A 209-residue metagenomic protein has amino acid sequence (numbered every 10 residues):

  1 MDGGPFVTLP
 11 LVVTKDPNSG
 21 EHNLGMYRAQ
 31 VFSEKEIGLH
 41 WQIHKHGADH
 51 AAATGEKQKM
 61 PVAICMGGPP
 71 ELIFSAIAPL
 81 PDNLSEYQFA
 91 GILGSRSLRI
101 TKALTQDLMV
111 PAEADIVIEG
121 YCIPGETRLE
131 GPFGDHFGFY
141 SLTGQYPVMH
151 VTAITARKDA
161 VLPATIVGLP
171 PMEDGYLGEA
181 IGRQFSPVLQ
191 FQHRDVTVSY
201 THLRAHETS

Functional and structural regions predicted by a protein language model:
M1-M149, A153-I154, V161-I166, G175-V198: Conserved mixed alpha/beta core segments that line enzyme active sites in large multi-domain catalysts
L169-P170: Charged, low-complexity interaction segments
T201-T208: Conserved small/polar residues in nucleotide/adenosyl-binding loops
